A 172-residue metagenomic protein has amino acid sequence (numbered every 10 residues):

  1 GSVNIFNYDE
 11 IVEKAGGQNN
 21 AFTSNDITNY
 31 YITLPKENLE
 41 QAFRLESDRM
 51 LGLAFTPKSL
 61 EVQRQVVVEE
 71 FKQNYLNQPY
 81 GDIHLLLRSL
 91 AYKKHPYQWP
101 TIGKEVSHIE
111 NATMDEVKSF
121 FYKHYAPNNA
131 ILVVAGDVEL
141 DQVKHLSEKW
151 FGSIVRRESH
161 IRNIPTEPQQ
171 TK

Functional and structural regions predicted by a protein language model:
G1, V12, Y30, E46 (+4 more regions): Buried hydrophobic packing residues in well-ordered domains
G1-T33, W99-G103: M16/MPP (pitrilysin/insulinase) zinc-metallopeptidase core fold and M16-derived inactive scaffolds
S2, T33-R64: M16/insulysin-pitrilysin zinc metalloprotease superfamily fold
N7, V12-K14, S24-I27, D82 (+3 more regions): Short, solvent-exposed loop/turn segments at the edges of secondary structure
E13, A54-K72, E139, E158-T171: Acidic/histidine-enriched alpha-helical segments
K58-Q65, Q78-L86, V138, H145: Non-catalytic accessory/assembly modules
S89-A130, E158-T166: Histidine-acidic residue clusters that define the catalytic metal-binding segment of zinc metallopeptidase domains
K94, Q98, I131-K172: An aromatic/glycine/proline-enriched structural segment found at the starts of mature extracellular/organellar domains
